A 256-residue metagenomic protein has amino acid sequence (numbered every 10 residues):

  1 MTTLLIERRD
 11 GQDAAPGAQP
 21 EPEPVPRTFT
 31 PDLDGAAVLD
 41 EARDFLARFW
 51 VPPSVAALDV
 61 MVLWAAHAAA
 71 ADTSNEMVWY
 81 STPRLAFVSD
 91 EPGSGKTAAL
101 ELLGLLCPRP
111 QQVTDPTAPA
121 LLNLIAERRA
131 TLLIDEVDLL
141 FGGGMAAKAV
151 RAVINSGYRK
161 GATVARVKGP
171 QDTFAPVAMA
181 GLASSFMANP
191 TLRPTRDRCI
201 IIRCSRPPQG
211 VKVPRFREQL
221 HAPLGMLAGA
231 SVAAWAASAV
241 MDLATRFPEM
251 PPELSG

Functional and structural regions predicted by a protein language model:
T2-G256: Phosphate-handling catalytic cores of nucleic-acid transaction enzymes
